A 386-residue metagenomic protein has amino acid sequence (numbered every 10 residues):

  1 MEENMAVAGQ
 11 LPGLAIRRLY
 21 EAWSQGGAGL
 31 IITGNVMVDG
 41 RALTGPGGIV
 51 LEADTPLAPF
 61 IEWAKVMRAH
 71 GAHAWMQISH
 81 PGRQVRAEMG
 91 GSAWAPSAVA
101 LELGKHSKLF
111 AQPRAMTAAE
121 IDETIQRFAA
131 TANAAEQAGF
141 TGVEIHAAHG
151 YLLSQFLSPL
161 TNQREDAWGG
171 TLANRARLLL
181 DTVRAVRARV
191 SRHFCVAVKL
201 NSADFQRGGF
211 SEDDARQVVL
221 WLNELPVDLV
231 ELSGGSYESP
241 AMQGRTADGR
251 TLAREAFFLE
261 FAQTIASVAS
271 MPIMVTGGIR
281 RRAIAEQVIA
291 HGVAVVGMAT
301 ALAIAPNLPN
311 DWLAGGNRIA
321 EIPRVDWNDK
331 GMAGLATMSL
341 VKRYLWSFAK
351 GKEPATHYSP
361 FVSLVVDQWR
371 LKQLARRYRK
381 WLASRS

Functional and structural regions predicted by a protein language model:
M1-S386: Flavin-dependent oxidoreductase catalytic cores
